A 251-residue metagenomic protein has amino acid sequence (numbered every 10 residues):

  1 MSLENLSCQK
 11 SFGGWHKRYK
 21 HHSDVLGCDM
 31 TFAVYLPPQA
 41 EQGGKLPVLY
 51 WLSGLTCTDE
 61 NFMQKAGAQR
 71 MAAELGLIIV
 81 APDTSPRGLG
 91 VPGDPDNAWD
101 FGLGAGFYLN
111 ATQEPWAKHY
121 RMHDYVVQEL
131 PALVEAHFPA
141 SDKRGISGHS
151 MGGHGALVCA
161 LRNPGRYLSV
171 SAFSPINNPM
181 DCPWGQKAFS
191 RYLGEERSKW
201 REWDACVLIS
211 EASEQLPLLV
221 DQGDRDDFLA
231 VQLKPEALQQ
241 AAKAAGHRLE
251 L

Functional and structural regions predicted by a protein language model:
M1-L251: Non-catalytic cap/lid and distal C-terminal segments of serine-dependent acyl enzymes
